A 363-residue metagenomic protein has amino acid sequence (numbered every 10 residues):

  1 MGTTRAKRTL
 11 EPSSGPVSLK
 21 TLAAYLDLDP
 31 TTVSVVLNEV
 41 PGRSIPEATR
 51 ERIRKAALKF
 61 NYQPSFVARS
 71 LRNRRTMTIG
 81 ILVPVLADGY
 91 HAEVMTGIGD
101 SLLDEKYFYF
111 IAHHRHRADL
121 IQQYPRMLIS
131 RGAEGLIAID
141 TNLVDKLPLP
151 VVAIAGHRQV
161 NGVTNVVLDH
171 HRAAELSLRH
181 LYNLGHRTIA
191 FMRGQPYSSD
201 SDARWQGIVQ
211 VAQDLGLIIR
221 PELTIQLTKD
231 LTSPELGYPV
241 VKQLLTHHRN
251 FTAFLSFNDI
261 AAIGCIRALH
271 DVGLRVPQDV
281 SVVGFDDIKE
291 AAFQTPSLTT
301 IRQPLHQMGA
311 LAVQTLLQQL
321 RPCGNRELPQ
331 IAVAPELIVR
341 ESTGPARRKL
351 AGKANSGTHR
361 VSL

Functional and structural regions predicted by a protein language model:
M1-R75, N355-L363: N-terminal helix-turn-helix DNA-binding module of bacterial transcription factors
M1-S14, R74-R179, N183, T246 (+1 more regions): Alpha-helical recognition/docking segments in bacterial nutrient-uptake and carbohydrate-utilization systems
P84-E93, A112-L120, V166-L176, M192-K242 (+4 more regions): Hinge/beta->alpha junction and helix N-cap segments in small-molecule ligand-binding domains
P125-R126, G132-I139, A190-R193, H248-N258 (+1 more regions): Periplasmic-binding protein-like
I139, I154-G156, L168, M192 (+4 more regions): Generic beta-sheet signal
R220, V240-L363: Flexible loop/turn connectors
